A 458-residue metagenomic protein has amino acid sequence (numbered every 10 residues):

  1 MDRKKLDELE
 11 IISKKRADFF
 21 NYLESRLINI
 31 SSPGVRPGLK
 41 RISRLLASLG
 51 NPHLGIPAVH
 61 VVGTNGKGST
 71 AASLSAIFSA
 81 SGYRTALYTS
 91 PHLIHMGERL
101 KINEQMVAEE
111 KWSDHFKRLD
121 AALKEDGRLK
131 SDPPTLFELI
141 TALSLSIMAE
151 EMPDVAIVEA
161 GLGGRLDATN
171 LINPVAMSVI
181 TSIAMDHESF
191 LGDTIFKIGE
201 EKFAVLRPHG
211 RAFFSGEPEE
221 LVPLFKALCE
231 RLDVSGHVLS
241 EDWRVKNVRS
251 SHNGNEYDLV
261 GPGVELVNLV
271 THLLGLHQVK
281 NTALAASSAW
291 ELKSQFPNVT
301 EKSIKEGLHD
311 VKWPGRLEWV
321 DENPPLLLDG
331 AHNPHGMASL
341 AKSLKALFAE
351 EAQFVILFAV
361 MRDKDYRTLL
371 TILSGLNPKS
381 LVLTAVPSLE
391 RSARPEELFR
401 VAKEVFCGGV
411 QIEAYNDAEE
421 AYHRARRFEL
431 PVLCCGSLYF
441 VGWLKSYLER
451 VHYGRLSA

Functional and structural regions predicted by a protein language model:
M1-G63, S69-Y83, Y88, K124-S131: Short functional linear segments
P33-V35, L39, L46-A47, N51-L54 (+3 more regions): ATP-dependent carboxylate-amine ligase catalytic core
Y88, S215-G216, L228-S250, T271-L276 (+6 more regions): Beta-strand->loop->alpha-helix junctions that form or flank phosphate-binding loops in nucleotide-handling enzymes
L143-F190, V222-N268: Extended acidic/charged loop-beta regions that coordinate divalent cations and stabilize anionic phosphate/carboxylate
V155-V158, L166-V179, I183-H187, K197 (+2 more regions): Nucleotide phosphate-binding/pyrophosphate-handling subdomain across enzymes that bind or process nucleotide phosphates
G199-R207: Membrane-proximal helix-turn-helix segments that form the acceptor-binding/catalytic region of lipid-linked
P218-A227, D233-H237, N253, P325-L328 (+2 more regions): C-terminal helical cap/extension that packs against the catalytic core of soluble nucleotide-cofactor enzymes
E420-E449: A glycine-rich beta-strand to alpha-helix segment that forms a phosphate/ribose-binding loop at ligand/cofactor sites
